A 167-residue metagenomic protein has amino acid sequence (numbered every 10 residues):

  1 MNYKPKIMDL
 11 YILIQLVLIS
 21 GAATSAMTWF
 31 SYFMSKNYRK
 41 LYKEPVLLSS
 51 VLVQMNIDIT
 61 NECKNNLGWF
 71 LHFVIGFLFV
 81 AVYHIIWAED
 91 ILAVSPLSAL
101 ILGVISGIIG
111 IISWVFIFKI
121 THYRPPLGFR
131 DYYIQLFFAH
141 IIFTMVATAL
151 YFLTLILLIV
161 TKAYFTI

Functional and structural regions predicted by a protein language model:
N2-I167: Juxtamembrane/disordered regions of integral membrane proteins
